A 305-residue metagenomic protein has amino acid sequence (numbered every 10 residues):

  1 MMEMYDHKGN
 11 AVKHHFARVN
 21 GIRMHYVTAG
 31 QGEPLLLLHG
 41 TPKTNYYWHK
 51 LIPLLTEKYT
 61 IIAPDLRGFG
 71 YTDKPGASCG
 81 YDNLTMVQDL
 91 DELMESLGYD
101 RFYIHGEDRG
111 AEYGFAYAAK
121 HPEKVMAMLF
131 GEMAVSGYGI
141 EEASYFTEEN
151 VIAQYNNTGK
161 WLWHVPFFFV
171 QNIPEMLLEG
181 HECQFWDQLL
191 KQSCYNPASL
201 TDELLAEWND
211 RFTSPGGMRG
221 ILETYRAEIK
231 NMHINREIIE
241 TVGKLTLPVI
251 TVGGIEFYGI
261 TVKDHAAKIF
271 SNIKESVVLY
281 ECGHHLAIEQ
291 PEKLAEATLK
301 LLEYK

Functional and structural regions predicted by a protein language model:
M2-H15, M24, P34, F69-H105 (+1 more regions): Flexible "cap/lid" subdomain of the alpha/beta-hydrolase fold that forms the substrate-access gate
I22-D73, L93: Conserved HGGG/HGGXW glycine-rich cap/lid loop of the alpha/beta-hydrolase fold
G40, D108, E132, I288-E289: Conserved acidic functional residues
K43, C79, Y258-G259, H284-A287: Nucleotide-sugar-dependent glycosyltransferase donor-binding/catalytic pocket residues
H49, F115-A119, A295-E296: Short, hydrophobic alpha-helix immediately C-terminal to the catalytic nucleophile
L90, L294, T298, L302: Hydrophobic "lid"/C-terminal helical patch of Rossmann-like NAD(P)-dependent dehydrogenase/epimerase domains
C282-A295: Catalytic histidine-centered segment of alpha/beta-hydrolase-like enzymes
